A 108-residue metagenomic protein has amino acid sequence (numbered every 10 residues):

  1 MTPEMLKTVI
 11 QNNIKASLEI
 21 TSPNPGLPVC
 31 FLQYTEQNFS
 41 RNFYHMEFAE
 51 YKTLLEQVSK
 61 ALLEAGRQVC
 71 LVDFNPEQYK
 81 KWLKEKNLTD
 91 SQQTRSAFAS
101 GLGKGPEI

Functional and structural regions predicted by a protein language model:
T2-Y44: Extended, charge-biased low-complexity segments that typically form long amphipathic alpha-helices/coiled-coils
A49-P106: Amphipathic protein-protein interaction modules
